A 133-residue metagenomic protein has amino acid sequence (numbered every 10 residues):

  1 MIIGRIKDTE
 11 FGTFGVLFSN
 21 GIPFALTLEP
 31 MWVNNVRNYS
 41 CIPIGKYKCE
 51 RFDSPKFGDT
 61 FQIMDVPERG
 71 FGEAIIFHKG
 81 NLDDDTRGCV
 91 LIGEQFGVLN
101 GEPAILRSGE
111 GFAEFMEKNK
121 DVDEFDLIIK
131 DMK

Functional and structural regions predicted by a protein language model:
M1-F125, K130-K133: Cell wall/extracellular polymer interaction/catalysis modules
